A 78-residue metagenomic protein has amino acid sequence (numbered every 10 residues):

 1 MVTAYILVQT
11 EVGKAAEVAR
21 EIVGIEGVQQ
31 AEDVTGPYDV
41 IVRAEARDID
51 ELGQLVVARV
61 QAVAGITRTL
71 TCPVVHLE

Functional and structural regions predicted by a protein language model:
M1-E78: A compositional/biophysical signature of low hydrophobicity enriched in polar/charged and small residues
